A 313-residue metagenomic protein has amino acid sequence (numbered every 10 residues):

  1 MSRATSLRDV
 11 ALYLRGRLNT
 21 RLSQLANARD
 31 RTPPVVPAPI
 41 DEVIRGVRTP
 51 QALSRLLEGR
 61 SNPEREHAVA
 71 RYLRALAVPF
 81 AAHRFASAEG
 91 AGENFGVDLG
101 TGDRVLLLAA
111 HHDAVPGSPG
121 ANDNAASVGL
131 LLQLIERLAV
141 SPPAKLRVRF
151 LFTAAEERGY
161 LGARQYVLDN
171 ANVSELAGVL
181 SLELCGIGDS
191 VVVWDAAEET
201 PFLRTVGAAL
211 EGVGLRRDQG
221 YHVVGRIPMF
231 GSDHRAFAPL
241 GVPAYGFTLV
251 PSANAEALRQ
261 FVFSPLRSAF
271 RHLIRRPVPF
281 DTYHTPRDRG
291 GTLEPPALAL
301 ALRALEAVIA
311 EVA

Functional and structural regions predicted by a protein language model:
S2-P63, D113, R276-G291: N-terminal capping segment at the start of a domain
E42-G100: A non-catalytic alpha/beta surface segment that caps or lines the substrate-entry region of metallo-dependent hydrolase
A77-S87, G241-S252: Short, well-structured beta-strand/strand-turn elements
G96, L107-A109, R149-F152, A177-S181 (+2 more regions): Structural recognition of the beta-strand scaffold that forms the well-ordered cores of secreted hydrolase catalytic
R104, L108-P116: Glycine/charged-rich beta-loop-alpha catalytic/anionic-binding loops adjacent to active sites
V115-A209, V213-G220, R226-F230, H234-A236: Acidic/histidine-rich catalytic neighborhood of metal-dependent amide-processing enzymes
E183-G186, L249-A255, V262: Glycine-rich beta-alpha junction loops
E256-A313: His/Asp/Glu-rich mid-to-C-terminal helical/loop segments that flank catalytic regions of hydrolases
